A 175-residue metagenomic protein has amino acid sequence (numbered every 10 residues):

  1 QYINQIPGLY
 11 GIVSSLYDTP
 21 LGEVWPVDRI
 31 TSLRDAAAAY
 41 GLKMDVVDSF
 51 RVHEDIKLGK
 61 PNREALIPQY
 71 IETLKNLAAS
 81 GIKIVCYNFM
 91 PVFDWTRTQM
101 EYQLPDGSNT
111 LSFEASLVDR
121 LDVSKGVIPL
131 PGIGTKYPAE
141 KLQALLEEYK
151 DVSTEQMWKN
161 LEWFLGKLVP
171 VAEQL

Functional and structural regions predicted by a protein language model:
Y2-G8, W25-D45, K75-G81, L168-Q174: Acidic (Asp/Glu)-rich catalytic clusters
Y10-S14, M44-D48, V85-Y87, L175: Hydrophobic faces of well-ordered beta-strands that scaffold small-molecule active sites in alpha/beta enzyme cores
G11-S14, R51-E54, L146-Y149: A short alpha-helix capping/helix-coil boundary motif
G11-V13, L33-A36, L66-P68, G107-N109: Short, surface-exposed linear patches
S15-T31, F93: Glycine-rich, proline-tolerant flexible connector loops at the mouths of alpha/beta enzymes
G41-D48, G132, Y137: Short, compositionally biased low-complexity segments
D45-E54, K60: Active-site-adjacent substrate/metal-binding segments within catalytic domains of carbohydrate-active enzymes
I56-L175: Active-site acidic/histidine proton-transfer and metal-coordination neighborhood in alpha/beta enzyme cores
